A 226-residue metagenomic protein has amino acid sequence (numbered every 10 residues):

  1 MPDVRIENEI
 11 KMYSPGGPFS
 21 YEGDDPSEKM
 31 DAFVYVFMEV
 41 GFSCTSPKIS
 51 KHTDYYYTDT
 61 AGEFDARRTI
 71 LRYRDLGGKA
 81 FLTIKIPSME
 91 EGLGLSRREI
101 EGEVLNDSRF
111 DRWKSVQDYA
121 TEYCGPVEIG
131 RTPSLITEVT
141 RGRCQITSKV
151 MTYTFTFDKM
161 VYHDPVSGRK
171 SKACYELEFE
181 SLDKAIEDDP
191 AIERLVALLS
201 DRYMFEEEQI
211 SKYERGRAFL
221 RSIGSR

Functional and structural regions predicted by a protein language model:
M1-R226: Phosphate-end processing signature that detects enzymes handling 5′-triphosphorylated RNA and polyphosphate
